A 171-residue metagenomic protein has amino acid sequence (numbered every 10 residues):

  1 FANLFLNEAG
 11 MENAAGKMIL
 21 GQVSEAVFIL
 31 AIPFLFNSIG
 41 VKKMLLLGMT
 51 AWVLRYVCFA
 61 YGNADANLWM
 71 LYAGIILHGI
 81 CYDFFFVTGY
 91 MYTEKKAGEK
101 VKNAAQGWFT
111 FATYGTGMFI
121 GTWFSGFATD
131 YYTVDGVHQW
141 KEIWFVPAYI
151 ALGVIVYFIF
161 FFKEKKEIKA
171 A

Functional and structural regions predicted by a protein language model:
A2-A26, W69-M70, G107-W108, K141-F145: Loop-to-transmembrane helix entry
V27-V41, T129-D130: Helix-to-loop junctions at the C-terminal end of transmembrane segments in multipass secondary transporters
T50-D65: C-terminal ends and interior cores of transmembrane alpha-helices in multi-pass membrane transporters/permeases
R55, W69-F85: Hydrophobic core of transmembrane alpha-helices in multi-pass small-molecule transporters, especially MFS/SLC-type
F84-G98: Intracellular juxtamembrane helix-capping segments at the cytosolic ends of symmetry-related transmembrane helices
A97-T110: Loop-to-transmembrane helix entry/capping segments in MFS-fold secondary transporters and related SLC/MFSD carriers
F127-A151: A membrane-interface helix-boundary motif in multi-pass transporters
I143-A171: Multi-pass alpha-helical transporter architecture, strongest for 12-TM Major Facilitator/SLC carriers used
